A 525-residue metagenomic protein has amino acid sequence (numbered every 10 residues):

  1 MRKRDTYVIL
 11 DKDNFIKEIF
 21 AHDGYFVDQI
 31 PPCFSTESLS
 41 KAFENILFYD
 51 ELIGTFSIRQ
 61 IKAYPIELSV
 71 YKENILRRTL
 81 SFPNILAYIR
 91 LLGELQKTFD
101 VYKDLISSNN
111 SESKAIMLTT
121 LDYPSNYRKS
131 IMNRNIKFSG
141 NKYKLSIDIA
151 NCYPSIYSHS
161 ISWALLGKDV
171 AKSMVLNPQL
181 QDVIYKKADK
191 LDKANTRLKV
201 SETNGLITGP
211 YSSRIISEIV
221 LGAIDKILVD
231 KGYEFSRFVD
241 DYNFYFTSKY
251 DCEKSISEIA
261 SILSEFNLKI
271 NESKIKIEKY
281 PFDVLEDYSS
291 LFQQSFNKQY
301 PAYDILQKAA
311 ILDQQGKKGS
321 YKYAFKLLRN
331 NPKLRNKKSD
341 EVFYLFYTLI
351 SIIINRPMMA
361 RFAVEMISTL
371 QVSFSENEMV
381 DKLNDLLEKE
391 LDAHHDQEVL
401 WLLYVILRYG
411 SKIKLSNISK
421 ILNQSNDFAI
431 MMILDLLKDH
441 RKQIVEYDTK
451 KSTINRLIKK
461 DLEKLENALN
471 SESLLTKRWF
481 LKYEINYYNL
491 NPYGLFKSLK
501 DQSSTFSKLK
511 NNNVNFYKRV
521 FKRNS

Functional and structural regions predicted by a protein language model:
M1-I184, K190-P210, S525: Conserved two-metal-ion catalytic palm core of "right-hand" nucleic acid polymerases, unifying RNA-dependent RNA
R2-K17, N84, Y157, S264 (+5 more regions): General structural signal for secondary-structure boundaries
S108-I116, K168-M174, P178, D182 (+7 more regions): Short, surface-exposed, charged/polar-biased interaction segments
M132, I136-F238, F244-I256, Y300-N513 (+2 more regions): Conserved polymerase palm-domain catalytic core
K249-D304, A310-I311, Q315: Polymerase palm active-site segment centered on the conserved acidic dipeptide of motif C
